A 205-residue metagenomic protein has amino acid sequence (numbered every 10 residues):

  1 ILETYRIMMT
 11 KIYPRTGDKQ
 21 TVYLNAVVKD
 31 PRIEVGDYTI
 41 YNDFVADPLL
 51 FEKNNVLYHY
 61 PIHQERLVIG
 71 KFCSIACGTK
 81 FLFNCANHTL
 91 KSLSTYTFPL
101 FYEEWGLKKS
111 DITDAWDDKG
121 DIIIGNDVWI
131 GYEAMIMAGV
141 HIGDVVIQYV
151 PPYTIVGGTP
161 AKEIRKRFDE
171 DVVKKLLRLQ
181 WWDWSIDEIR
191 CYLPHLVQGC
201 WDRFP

Functional and structural regions predicted by a protein language model:
Y5-I33, F98: Extended, small-residue-rich solenoid/repeat segments and analogous flexible loops that form exposed scaffolds
R6-I7, G143-Q148: Short, compositionally biased segments
Y23-L24, P48, I189: Catalytic cores of nucleotide-sugar-dependent glycosyltransferases that transfer UDP/GDP/TDP-activated
V28, L93, W201: Short clusters of hydrophobic/aromatic residues that line enzyme substrate/ligand-binding pockets
I33, I40-I142: Flexible, glycine/small-residue-enriched loop-and-beta-strand segment within the central core of proteins
P99, W105-M135, P160-P205: C-terminal segments of enzyme domains that contribute to small-molecule binding surfaces
V150-G157: C-terminal long alpha-helix characteristic of the crotonase
